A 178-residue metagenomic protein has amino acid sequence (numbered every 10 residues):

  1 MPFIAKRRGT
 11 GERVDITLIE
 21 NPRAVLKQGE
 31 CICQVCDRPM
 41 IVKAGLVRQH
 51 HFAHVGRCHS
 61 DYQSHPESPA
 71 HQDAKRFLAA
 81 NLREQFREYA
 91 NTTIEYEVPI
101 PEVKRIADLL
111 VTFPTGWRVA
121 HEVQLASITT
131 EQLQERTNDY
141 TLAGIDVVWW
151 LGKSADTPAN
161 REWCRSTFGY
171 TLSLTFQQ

Functional and structural regions predicted by a protein language model:
M1-Q85: Nuclease-adjacent, charged terminal/linker segments that flank catalytic cores
T10-G11, G116, Q178: Detector for glycine-centered tight turns/loop "hinges" at secondary-structure junctions
N21-V25, P39-V42, E84-A120, I128-T129: Active-site metal-binding core of divalent-cation-utilizing nuclease and nuclease-like domains
Q49-H50, I128-T130: A short local loop/turn or secondary-structure capping micro-motif enriched for an aromatic residue
S60-Q63, W117-Q124: Short acidic, glycine/Ser/Thr-rich loop/turn "cap" segments at secondary-structure junctions
R76, E131-Q134: Residue-level marker for well-ordered alpha-helical positions
V119, Q134-Q178: Long C-terminal interaction/binding lobes of large macromolecular proteins
A126-T129, S154-D156: Short acidic, S/G/P-rich loop/turn micro-motifs used as interaction or catalytic elements
